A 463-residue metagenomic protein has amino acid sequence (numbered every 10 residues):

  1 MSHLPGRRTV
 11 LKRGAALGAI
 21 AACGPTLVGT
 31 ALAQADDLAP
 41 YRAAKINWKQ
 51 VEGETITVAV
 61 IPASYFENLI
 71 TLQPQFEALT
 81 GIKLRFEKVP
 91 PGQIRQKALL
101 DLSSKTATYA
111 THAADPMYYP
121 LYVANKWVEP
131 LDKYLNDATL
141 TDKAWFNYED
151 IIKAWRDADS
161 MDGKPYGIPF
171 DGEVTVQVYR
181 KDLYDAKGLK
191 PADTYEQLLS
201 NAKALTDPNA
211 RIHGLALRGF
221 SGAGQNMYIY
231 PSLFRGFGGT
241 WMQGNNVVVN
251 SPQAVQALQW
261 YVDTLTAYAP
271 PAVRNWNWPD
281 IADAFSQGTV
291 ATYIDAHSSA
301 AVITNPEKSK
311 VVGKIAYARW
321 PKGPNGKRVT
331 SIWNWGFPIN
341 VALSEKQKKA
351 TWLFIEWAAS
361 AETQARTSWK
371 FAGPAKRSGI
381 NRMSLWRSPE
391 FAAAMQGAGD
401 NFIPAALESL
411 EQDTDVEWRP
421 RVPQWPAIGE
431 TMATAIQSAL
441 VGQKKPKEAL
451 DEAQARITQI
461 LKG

Functional and structural regions predicted by a protein language model:
S2-H3, T9-A31: N-terminal export signals
D36-Q50, P116-V174, L199, N226 (+3 more regions): Hinge/lid segment of periplasmic solute-binding proteins
D36-R42, K49-V51, T55, K83 (+3 more regions): Conserved C-terminal helix/tail region of periplasmic/extracytoplasmic solute-binding proteins
P40, Q50, T139, S298-V312 (+1 more regions): C-terminal lobe and pocket-closing loops of periplasmic/extracytoplasmic Venus-flytrap solute-binding proteins
I46-G53, D132-D150, G219-F220, F237-A257 (+6 more regions): Short, solvent-exposed loop/beta-turn-alpha elements that line the ligand-binding surface or hinge of extracytoplasmic
P74-D150, D182-D193, G288-T292, E307-K310: Extracytoplasmic "Venus flytrap"/periplasmic binding protein-like
R156-F170, T175, Q197-V247, V290: Extracytoplasmic/periplasmic solute-binding protein
A202-P208, G244-N275, A316, W320: Glycine-centered hinge/linker elements that transmit conformational signals in sensory and ligand-binding systems
